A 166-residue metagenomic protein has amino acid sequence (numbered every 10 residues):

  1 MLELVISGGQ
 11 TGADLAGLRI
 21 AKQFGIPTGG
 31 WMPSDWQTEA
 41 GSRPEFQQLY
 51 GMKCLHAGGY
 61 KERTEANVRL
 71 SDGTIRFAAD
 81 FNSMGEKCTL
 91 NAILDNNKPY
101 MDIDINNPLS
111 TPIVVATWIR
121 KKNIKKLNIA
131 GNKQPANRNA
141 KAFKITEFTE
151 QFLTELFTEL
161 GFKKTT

Functional and structural regions predicted by a protein language model:
L2-K126, G131-L160: Acidic/glycine-enriched connector segments
L160-T166: Divalent-metal-activated hydrolytic enzyme cores
